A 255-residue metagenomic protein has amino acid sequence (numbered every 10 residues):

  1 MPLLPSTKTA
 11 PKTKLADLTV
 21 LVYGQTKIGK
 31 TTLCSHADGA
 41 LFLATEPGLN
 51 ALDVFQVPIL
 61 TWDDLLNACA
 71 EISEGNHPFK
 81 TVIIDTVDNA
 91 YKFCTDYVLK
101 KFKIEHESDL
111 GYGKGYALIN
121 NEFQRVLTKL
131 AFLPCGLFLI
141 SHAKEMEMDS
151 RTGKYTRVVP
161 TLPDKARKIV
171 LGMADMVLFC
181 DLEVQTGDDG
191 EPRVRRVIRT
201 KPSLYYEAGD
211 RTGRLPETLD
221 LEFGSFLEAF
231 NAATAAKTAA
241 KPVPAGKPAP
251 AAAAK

Functional and structural regions predicted by a protein language model:
P2-D96: Conserved P-loop
T32-C34, K129, I169-V170: Hydrophobic/aromatic ligand-binding patch that stacks against planar heteroaromatic rings of cofactors or nucleotides
A37, V54, F132, L171-G172: Short, well-ordered coil/turn elements that cap or connect secondary structure elements
A40-F42, L137, V177-F179: Short, well-ordered beta-strand core segments
N67-A70, E74, R125-T128, D175: Surface-exposed alpha-helical segments enriched in charged/polar residues
N89-A166: P-loop NTPase motor core
M146-K255: Conserved GTP-binding G-domain of TRAFAC-class P-loop NTPases and closely related GTPase folds
